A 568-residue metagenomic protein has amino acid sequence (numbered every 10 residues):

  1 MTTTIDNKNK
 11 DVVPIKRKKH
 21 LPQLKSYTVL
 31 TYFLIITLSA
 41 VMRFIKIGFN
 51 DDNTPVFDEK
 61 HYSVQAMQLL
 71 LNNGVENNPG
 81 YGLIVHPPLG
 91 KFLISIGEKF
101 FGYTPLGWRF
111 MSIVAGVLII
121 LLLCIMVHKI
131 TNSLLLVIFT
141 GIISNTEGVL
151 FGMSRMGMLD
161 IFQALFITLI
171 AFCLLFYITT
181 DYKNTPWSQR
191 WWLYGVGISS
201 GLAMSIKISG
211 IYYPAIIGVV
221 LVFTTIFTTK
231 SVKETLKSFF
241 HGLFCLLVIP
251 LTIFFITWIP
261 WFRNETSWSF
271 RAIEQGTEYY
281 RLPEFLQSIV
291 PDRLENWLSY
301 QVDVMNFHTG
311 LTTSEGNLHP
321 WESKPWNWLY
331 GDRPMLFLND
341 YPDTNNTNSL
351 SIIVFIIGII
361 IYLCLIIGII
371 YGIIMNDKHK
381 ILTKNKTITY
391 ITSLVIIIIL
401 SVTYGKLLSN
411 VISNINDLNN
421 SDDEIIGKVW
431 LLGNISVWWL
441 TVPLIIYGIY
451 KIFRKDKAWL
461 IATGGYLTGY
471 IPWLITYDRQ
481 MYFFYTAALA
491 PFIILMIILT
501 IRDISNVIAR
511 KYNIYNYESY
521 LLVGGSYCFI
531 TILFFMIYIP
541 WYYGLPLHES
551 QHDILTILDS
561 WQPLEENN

Functional and structural regions predicted by a protein language model:
T2-H20, D51, W192, V219 (+7 more regions): Transmembrane helical bundles and short interhelical boundary loops of multi-pass, membrane-embedded
I35, L123-T146, K183-W191: Transmembrane-helix signature of polytopic, membrane-embedded enzymes that assemble or transfer cell-envelope glycans
M42-F49, E59-F92, I96-F100, F307-H308: Extracytosolic helix-loop segments that constitute the early lumenal/periplasmic catalytic or substrate-binding loops
F49-N72, T252-N327, H548-I557: Aromatic-rich transmembrane-lumenal/periplasmic boundary elements in polytopic membrane proteins
W108, V149-Q163, I206-S209: Short acidic/glycine- and proline-prone juxtamembrane loop motifs at membrane-interface regions of multi-pass membrane
F110-T131, L169-C173, C364-Y371: Transmembrane-helix motifs of polytopic, lipid-linked glycan transferases
L122-I125, F162-T185, V196-S200, I493-M496: Specific aromatic-rich, kink-prone transmembrane helix
K129-T131, I170-W192, A203, V222-T229: Membrane-interface transmembrane helices that cradle and orient dolichyl/undecaprenyl
